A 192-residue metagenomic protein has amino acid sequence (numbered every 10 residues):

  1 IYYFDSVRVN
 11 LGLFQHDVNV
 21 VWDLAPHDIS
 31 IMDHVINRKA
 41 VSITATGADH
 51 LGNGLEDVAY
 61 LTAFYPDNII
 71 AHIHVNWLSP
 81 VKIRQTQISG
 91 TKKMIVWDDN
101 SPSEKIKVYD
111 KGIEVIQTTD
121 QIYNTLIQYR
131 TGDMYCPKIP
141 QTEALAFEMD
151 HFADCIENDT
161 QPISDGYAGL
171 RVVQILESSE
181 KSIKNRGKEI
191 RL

Functional and structural regions predicted by a protein language model:
I1-S6: Rossmann-like NAD(P)H-binding beta-loop-alpha module
V9-V81, Q87, S101, Y167: Rossmann-like dinucleotide-binding domain that binds NAD(P)(H)
F14-Q15, D133-K138, P162: A short, mixed-charge helix-start or loop-turn motif at secondary-structure junctions
V18-V21, Q141, N158: Generic anion/oxyanion-binding catalytic loop in active/binding sites
A25-I29, D99-N100, L145, M149 (+1 more regions): A structural signal for well-ordered alpha-helical scaffolds and beta->alpha junctions
H50-N53, D67-F147: NAD(P)-dinucleotide binding in Rossmann-like oxidoreductases
P137, A146-F147, H151-L192: C-terminal helix-rich "cap/oligomerization" subdomain common to oxidoreductases
